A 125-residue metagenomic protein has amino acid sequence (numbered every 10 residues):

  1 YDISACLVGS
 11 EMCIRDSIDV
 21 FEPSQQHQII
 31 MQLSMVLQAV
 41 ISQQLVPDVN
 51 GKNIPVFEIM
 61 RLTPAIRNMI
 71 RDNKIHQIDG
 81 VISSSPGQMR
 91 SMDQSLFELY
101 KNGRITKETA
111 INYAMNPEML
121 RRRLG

Functional and structural regions predicted by a protein language model:
Y1: Nucleotide-sugar donor-binding/catalytic module of glycosyltransferases that assemble extracellular/cell-envelope
S4-A5, G9-G125: Short, flexible helix-loop junctions that flank or precede catalytic/ligand sites
